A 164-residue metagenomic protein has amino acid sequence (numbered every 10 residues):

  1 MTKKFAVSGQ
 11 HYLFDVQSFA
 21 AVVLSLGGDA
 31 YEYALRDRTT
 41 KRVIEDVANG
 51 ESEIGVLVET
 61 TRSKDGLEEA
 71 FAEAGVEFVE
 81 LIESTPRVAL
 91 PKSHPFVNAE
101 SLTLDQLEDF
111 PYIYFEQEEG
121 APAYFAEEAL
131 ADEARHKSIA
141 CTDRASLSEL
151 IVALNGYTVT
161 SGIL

Functional and structural regions predicted by a protein language model:
K3-D65: Central regulatory/effector-binding core of bacterial HTH transcription factors
S8-L13, V58-T60, K92, F115-E119 (+1 more regions): Structural motif
D15-A21, K64, L104-D132: Secondary-structure junction motif
E32-R36, V79, S138-A140: General small-molecule cofactor/ligand-binding pocket signal
D37-K41, G75, S101, R144: Structural motif corresponding to alpha-helix initiation and N-cap regions
T39, A48-E53, Q117-L164: Hydrophobic hinge/microswitch elements
I44, A48, F78, L104 (+1 more regions): Short hydrophobic/charged patches on amphipathic alpha-helices used for structural packing and interfaces
A70-P86, L90-Y112: Flexible hinge/capping segments at coil-to-helix
